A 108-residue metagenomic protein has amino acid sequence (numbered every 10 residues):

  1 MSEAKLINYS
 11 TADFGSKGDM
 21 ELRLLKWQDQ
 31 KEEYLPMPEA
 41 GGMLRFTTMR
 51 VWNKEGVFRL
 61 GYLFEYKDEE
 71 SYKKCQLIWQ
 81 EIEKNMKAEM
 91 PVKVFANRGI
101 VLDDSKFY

Functional and structural regions predicted by a protein language model:
M1-A4, E39-G61, K84-Y108: Glycine-rich beta-strand-turn "strand-cap" elements at beta-sheet edges
K5-F14, R45-Q80: Short, well-ordered beta-strand segments in beta-rich or mixed alpha/beta enzyme and ligand-binding folds
S10, W27, Y34-P38, F64 (+1 more regions): Generic low-polarity alpha-helical segments
D13, D19, D29, D68 (+2 more regions): Acidic-enriched, low-complexity/disordered segments with a strong bias for Aspartate over Glutamate
G18-F46, Q80-A88: Short amphipathic alpha-helical segments
